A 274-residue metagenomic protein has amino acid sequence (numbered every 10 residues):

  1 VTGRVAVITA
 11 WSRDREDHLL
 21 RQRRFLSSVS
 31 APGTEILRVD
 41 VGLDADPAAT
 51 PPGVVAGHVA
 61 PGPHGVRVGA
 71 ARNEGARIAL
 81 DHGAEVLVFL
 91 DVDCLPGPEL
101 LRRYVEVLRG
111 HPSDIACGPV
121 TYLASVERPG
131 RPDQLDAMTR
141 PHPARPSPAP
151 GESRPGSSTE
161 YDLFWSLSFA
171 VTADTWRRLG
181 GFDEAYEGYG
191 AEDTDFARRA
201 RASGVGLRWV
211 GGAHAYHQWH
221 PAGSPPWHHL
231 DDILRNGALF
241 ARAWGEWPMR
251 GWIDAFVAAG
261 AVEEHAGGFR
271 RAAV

Functional and structural regions predicted by a protein language model:
D14-V29: Short, well-formed alpha-helical segments that are part of the catalytic scaffolds of diverse glycosyltransferases
G62-A79: Glycine-rich, basic loop-to-helix element that forms the pyrophosphate-binding segment of sugar-nucleotide handling
A84-L95: Short beta-strand-to-loop acidic/aromatic patch adjacent to the donor-nucleotide binding site
E99-Q134: Conserved donor NDP-sugar-binding/catalytic core segment of glycosyltransferases
P119, L135-D162: Short, flexible, basic/aromatic active-site loop/helix in glycosyltransferases
L163-V171, T175-G180, A185-A213: A short, conserved alpha-helix in the catalytic core of glycosyltransferases
V210-P226, L239-F240: Active-site donor/metal-binding and catalytic loop motifs of nucleotide-sugar-dependent glycosylation enzymes
P225-M249: Catalytic core of nucleotide-sugar-dependent glycosyltransferases
